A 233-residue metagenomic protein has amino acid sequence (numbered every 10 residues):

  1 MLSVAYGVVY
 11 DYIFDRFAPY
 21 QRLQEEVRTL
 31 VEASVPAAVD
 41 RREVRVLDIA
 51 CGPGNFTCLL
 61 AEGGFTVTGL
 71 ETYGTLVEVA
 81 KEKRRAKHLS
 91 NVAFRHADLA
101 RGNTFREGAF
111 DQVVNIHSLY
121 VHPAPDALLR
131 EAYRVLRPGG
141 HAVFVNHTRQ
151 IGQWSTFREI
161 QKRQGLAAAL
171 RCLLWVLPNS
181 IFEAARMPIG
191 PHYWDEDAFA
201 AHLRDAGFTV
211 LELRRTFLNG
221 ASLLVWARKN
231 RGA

Functional and structural regions predicted by a protein language model:
M1-R41, N55, L59, K87 (+2 more regions): Conserved class I S-adenosyl-L-methionine
L47, P53-R101: Class I SAM-dependent methyltransferase SAM/SAH-binding core
A100-Q112: A short acidic, Gly/Pro-enriched loop at the edge of an enzyme's catalytic core that lines a small-molecule cofactor
Q112-A124: A short SAM/SAH-binding and catalytic strip from SAM-dependent methyltransferases
D126-P138: A short glycine-rich, Lys/Arg-flanked "PGG" loop and its adjoining helix->strand segment in the class I
V143-R171: Conserved class I S-adenosyl-L-methionine
G190-A206: Short alpha-helix
H202, A206-A233: Core SAM-dependent methyltransferase catalytic element
